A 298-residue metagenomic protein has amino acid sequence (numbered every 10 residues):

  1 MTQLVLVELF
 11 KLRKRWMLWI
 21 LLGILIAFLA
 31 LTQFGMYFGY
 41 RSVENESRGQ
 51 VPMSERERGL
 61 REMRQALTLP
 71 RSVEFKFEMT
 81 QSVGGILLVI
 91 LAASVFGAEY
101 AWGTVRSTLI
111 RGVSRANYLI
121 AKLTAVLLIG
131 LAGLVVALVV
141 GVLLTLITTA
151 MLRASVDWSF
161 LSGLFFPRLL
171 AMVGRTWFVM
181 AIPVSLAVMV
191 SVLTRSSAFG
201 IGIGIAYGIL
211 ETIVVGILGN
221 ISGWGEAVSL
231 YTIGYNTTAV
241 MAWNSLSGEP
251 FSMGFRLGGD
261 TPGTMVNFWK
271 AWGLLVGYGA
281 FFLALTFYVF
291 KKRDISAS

Functional and structural regions predicted by a protein language model:
M1-I26: Aromatic- and glycine-rich beta-strand/loop motifs that create alpha-glucan
W16-W19, A116, A198: Residues that define the loop-to-transmembrane-helix transition and helix capping in multi-pass membrane transporters
L18, L25-V95, I120-L193, N220 (+3 more regions): Secretory targeting signals
L21-I26, G200-L210, S229-Y231: Central hydrophobic cores of alpha-helical transmembrane segments in multi-pass integral membrane proteins
F28-Q33, A206-G216: Aromatic-anchored segments of alpha-helical transmembrane domains
A92-A116, L123, I295: Transmembrane helix boundary and interhelical loop/hinge segments in multi-pass membrane proteins
N117-L119, F290: Alpha-helix N-cap/helix-start motif at helix boundaries, enriched for small hydrophobics
G273-S298: Junction motif at the cytosolic side of a transmembrane helix
